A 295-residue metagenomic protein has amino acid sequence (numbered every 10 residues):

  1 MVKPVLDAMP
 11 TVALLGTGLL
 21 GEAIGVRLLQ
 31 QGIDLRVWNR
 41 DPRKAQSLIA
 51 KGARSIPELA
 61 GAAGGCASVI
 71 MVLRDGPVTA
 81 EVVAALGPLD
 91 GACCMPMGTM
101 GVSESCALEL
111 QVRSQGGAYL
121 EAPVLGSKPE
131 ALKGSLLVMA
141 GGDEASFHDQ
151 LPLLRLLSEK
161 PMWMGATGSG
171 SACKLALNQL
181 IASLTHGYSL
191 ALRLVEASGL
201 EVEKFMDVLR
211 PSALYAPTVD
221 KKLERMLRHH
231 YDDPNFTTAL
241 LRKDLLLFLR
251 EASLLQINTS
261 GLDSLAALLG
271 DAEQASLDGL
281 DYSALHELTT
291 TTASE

Functional and structural regions predicted by a protein language model:
V2-M71, G91-C93, M97, K128: NAD(P)+-binding Rossmann beta1-loop-alpha1 motif at the extreme N-terminus of oxidoreductases
V12, T99-N178: Rossmann-fold dinucleotide-binding core
L35, S55, Y119-L120, P161 (+2 more regions): Hydrophobic beta-strand scaffold residues
A53-I56, M71-V72, P88-L89, R113-S114 (+3 more regions): Short, hinge-like loop/turn segments at secondary-structure boundaries
L59-Q115: Rossmann-fold NAD(P) dinucleotide-binding segment
S169-T289: Helical "substrate-binding/catalytic lid" subdomain of Rossmann-like NAD(P)-dependent dehydrogenases/reductases
